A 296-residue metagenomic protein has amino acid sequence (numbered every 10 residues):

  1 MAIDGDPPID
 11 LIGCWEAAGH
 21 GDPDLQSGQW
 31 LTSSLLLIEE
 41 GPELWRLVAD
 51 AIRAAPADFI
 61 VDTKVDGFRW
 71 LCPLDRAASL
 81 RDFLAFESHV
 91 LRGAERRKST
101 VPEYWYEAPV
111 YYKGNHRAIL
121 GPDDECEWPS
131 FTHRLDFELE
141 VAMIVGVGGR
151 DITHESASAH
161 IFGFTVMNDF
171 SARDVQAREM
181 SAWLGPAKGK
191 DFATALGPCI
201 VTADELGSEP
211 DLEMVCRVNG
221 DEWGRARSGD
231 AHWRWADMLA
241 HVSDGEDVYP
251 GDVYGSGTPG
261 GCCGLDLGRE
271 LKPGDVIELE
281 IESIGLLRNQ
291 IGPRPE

Functional and structural regions predicted by a protein language model:
M1-P109, V276-E280: N-terminal non-catalytic cap/leader segment that marks the start of a structured domain
P42-A49, R53, T63-K64, R173-E296: Catalytic-pocket segment enriched in acidic/His residues
R69-C72, S99-P102, C126-L135, E140-V141 (+3 more regions): A generic local secondary-structure boundary/capping motif
C72, A78, Y104, H133-L135 (+3 more regions): Residue "hotspots" at secondary-structure boundaries inside conserved domains
L91-E95, P122-E125, S130-F131, I152-A157 (+3 more regions): A short secondary-structure junction signal
P102-D123: A gly/proline- and charged-residue-enriched helix-loop-helix capping module
G114-H116, D123, S130, F137-V147 (+4 more regions): Short, structured patches in soluble enzyme cores that scaffold and shape functional sites
